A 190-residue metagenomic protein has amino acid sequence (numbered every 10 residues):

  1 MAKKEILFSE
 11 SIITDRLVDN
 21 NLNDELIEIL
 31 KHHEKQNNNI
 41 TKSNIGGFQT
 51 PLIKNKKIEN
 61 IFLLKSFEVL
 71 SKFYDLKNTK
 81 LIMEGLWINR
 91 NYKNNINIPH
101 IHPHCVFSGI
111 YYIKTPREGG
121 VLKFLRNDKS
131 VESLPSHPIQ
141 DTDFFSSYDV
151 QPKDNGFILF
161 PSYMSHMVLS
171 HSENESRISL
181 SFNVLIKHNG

Functional and structural regions predicted by a protein language model:
M1-T79, W87: Non-heme Fe(II)/2-oxoglutarate
A2-I6, F144, V168: Karyopherin-beta/Importin-beta family HEAT-repeat alpha-solenoid scaffold
T14, S108-I110, S179-S181: Beta-strand secondary-structure signal
F48, L122, V168: Short clusters of hydrophobic/aromatic residues that line enzyme substrate/ligand-binding pockets
Y74-L76, N95-P99, Y111, H166-S170: Short helix-to-loop capping/linker segments positioned immediately adjacent to catalytic or ligand/cofactor-binding
G85, N89-L159, S176, I186-G190: Catalytic core of non-heme Fe(II) oxygenases with the double-stranded beta-helix
S165-S179: Ligand-binding loop in jelly-roll beta-barrel domains
